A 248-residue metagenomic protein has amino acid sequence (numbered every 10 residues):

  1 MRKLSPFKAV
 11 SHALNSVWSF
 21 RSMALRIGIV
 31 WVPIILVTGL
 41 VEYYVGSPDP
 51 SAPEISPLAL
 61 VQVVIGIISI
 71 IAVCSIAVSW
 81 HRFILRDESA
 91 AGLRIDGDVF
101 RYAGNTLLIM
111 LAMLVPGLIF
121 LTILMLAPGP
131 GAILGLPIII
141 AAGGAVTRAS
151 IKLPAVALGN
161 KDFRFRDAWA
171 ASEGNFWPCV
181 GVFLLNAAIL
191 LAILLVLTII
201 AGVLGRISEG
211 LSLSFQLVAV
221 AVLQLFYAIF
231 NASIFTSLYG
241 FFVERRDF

Functional and structural regions predicted by a protein language model:
M1-G46, I139-I207, V220, D247-F248: Nonpolar helix-loop interface/hinge motif
L14, A24, R86-L111, D167: Interfacial transmembrane-helix boundary/kink motif in multi-pass membrane proteins
S22-V30, P57, V61-I65, S69 (+4 more regions): Alpha-helical transmembrane segments of integral membrane proteins
T38-Y43, A59-I65, G117-L121: Membrane-embedded alpha-helical segments in integral membrane proteins
S47-A59: Perimembrane loop-to-helix junctions flanking transmembrane segments
S51-P53, G205-S208: Membrane-interfacial helical/loop segments at transmembrane boundaries in membrane proteins
S56-E88, L124-K161, S212-R246: Selective recognition of hydrophobic, aromatic-rich stretches within alpha-helical transmembrane segments of polytopic
M110-G129, A187-L204: Alpha-helical transmembrane segments and their membrane-interface junctions in multi-pass membrane proteins
